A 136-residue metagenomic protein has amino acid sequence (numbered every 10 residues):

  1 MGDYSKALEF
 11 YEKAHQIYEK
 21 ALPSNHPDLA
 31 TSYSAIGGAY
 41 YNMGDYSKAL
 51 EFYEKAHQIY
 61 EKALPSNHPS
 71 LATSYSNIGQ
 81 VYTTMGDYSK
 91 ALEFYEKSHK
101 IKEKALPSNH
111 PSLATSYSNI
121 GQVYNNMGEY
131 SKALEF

Functional and structural regions predicted by a protein language model:
D3, E61, S70, E96-E103 (+3 more regions): Intrinsic-disorder/low-complexity detector
F10, Y130, F136: Cationic, low-complexity basic patches in intrinsically disordered or flexible, solvent-exposed regions
H15, P27-N42, H57, P69-T84 (+1 more regions): Conserved alpha-helical positions within TPR/SEL1-like repeat arrays
K20-S24, K62-S66, K104-S108: Short coil/turn linkers that connect adjacent helices within long alpha-helical scaffolds, especially alpha-solenoid
